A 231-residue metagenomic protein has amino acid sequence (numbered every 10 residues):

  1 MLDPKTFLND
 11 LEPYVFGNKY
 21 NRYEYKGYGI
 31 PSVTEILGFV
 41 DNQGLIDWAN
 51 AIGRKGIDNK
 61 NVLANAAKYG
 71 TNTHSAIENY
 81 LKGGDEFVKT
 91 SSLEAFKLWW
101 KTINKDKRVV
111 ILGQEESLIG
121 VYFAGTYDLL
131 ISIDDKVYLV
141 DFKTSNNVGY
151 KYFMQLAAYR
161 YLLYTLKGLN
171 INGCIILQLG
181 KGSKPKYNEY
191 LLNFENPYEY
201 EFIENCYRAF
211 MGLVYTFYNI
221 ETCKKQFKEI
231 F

Functional and structural regions predicted by a protein language model:
M1-A124: Metal-dependent nuclease catalytic cores that hydrolyze phosphodiester bonds in DNA/RNA, characterized by
T90-S91, E116-F231: Nucleic-acid nuclease catalytic cores
